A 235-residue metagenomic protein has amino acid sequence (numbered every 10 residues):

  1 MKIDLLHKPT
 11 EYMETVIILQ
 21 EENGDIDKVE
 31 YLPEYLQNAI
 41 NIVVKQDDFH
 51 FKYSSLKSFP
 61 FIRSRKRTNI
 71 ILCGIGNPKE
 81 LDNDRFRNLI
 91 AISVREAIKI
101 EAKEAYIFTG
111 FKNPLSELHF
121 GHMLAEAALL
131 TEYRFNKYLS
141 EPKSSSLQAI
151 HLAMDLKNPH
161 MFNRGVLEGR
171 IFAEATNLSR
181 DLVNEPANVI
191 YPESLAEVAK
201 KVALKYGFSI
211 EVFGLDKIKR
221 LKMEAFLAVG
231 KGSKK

Functional and structural regions predicted by a protein language model:
M1-K235: Short amphipathic alpha-helical segment within the helicase RecA-like ATPase core that mediates nucleic-acid
